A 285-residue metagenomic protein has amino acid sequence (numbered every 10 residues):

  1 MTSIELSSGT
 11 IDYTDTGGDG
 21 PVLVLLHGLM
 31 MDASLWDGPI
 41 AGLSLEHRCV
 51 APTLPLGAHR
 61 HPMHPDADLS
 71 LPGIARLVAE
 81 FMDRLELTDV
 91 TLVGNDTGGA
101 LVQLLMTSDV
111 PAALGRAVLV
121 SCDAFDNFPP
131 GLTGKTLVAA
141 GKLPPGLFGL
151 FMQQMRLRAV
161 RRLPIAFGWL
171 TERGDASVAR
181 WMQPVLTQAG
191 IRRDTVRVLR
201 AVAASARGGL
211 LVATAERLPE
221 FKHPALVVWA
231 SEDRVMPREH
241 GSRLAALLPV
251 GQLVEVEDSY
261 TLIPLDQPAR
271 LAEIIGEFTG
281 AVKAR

Functional and structural regions predicted by a protein language model:
M1-T10: N-terminal cap/lid segment of alpha/beta-hydrolase-fold proteins
G9, D15-H61, F81: Conserved HGGG/HGGXW glycine-rich cap/lid loop of the alpha/beta-hydrolase fold
G17-D19, F81-T88, F221, F278 (+1 more regions): Glycine-rich phosphate-binding loop signature in dinucleotide/nucleotide-binding domains
G20-L23, V90, L226: Charged active-site motifs of nucleotide-sugar-dependent glycosyltransferases
M30, V50, P55-A75, A79 (+5 more regions): Flexible "cap/lid" subdomain of the alpha/beta-hydrolase fold that forms the substrate-access gate
P39, L105, I274-F278: Hydrophobic residues on the short alpha-helix immediately C-terminal to a glycine-rich phosphate/catalytic loop
V93, I275-R285: Short, hydrophobic alpha-helical segments
S259-P268, A272: Catalytic histidine-centered segment of alpha/beta-hydrolase-like enzymes
